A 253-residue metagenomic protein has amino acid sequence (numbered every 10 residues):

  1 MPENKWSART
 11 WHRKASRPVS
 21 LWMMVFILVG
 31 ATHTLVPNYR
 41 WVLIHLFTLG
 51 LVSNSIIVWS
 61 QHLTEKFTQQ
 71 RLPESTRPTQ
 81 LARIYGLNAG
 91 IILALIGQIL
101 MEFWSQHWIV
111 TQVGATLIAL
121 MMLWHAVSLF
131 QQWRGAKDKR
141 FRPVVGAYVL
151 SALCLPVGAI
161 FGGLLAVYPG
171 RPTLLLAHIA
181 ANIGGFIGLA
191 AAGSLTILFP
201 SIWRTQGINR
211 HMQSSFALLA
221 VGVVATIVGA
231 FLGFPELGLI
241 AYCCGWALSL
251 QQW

Functional and structural regions predicted by a protein language model:
M1-W253: Hydrophobic alpha-helical transmembrane segments of multi-pass integral membrane proteins
